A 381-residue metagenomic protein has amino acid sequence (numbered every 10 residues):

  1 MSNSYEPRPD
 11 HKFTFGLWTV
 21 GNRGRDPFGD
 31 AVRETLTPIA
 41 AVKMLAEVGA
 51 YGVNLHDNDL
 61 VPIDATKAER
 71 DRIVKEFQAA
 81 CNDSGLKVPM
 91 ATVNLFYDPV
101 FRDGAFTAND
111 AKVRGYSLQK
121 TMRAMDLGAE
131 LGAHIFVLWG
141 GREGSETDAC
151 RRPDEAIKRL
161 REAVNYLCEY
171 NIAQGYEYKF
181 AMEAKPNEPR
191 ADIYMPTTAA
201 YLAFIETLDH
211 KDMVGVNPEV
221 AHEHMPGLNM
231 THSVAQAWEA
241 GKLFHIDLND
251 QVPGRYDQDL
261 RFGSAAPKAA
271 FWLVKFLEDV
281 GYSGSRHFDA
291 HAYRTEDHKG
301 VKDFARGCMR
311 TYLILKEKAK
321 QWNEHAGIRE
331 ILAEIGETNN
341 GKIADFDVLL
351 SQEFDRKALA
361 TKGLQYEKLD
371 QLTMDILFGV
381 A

Functional and structural regions predicted by a protein language model:
S2-Y51, P62-I63, A68-K75, N82 (+4 more regions): Histidine-acidic metal/acid-base catalytic patches
D10, T19-G21, E47-K158: Structural motif corresponding to the early beta-alpha repeats
V137-R142, F180-P186: Short, structured patches in soluble enzyme cores that scaffold and shape functional sites
